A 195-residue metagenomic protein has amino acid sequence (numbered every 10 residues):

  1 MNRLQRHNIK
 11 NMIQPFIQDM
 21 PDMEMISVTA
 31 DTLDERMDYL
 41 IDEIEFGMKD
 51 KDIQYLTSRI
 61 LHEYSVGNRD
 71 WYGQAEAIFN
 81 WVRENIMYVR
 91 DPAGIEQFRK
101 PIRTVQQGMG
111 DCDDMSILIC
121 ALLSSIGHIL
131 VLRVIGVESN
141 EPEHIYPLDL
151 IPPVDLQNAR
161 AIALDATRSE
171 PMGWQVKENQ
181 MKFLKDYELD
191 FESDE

Functional and structural regions predicted by a protein language model:
M1-E195: A structural boundary/capping signal
